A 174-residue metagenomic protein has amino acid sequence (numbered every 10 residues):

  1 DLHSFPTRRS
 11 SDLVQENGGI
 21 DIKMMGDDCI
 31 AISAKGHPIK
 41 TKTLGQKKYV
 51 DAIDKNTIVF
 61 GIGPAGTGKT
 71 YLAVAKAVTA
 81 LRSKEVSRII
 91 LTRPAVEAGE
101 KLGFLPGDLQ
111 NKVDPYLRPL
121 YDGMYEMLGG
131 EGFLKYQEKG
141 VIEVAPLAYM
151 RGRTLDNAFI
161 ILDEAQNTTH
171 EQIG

Functional and structural regions predicted by a protein language model:
L2-S10: Short, small-residue-biased leader/transition segments that mark boundaries at the very start of proteins
R9-G36, K135-P146: Glycine/charge-rich, flexible interdomain linkers and switch-proximal surface loops that mediate coupling
G19-A65, V78: Pre-Walker A segment
I53, I89, D163: Residue-level signature of catalytic and energy-coupling elements of molecular machines, predominantly ATP/GTP-dependent
D54-N56, K84-E85, E138, T154-N157: Short loop/turn elements that form and flank the Walker-type P-loop nucleotide-binding site in RecA-like NTPase cores
G68: Conserved glycine(s) of the Walker
Y71-V141: Conserved P-loop
G140-I161, A165-I173: Conserved RecA-like ASCE ATPase "motif II neighborhood" in helicase/translocase motors
